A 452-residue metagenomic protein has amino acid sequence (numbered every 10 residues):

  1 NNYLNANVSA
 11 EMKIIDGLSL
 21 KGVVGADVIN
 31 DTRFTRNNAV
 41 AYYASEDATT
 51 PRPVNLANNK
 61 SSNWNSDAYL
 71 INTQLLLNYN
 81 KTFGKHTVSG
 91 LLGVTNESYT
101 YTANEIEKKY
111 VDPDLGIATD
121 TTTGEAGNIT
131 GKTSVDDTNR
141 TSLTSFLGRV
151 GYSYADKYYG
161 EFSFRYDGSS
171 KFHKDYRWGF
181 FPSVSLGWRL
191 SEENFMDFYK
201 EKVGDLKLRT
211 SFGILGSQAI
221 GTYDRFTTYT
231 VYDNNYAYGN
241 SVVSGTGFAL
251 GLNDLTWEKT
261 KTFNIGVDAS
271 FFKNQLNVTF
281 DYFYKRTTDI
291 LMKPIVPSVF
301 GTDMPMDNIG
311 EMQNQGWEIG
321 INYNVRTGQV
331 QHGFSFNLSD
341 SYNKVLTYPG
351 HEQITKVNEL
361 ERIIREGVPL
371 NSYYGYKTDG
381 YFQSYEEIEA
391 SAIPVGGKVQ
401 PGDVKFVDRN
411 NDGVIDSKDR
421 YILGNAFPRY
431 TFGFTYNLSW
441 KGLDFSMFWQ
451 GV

Functional and structural regions predicted by a protein language model:
N1-N37, A48-G375, L438: Extracellular/periplasmic, surface-exposed regions of secreted and cell-surface proteins
A10-K13, E386-D403: Residues embedded in well-ordered regular secondary structure
N234, S384, F434: Aromatic-residue-lined binding/catalytic grooves and analogous aromatic/hydrophobic interfacial grooves in multimeric
A249, E359-I363, D419-L423, R429-F434: Glycine-rich, charged/polar anion/phosphate-binding loops that engage phosphate groups from diverse ligands
F406-N410: Acidic, divalent-cation-chelating loop motifs in proteins
D412, D416: Acidic carboxylate motifs that coordinate Ca2+ or other divalent cations, activating on Asp/Glu
L423-V452: Glycine-rich, aromatic-lined ligand/substrate-binding cores of catalytic and carbohydrate-binding domains
